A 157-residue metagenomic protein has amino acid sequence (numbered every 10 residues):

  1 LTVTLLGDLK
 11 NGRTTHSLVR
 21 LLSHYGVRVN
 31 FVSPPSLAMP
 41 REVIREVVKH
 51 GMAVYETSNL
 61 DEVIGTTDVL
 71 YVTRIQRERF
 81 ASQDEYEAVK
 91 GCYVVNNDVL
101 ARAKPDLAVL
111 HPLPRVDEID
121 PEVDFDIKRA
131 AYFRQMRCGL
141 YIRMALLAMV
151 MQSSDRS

Functional and structural regions predicted by a protein language model:
L1-V72: Glycine-rich phosphate/diphosphate-binding loop of Rossmann-like nucleotide-binding domains
L6-D8, V32-P34, V89, P112 (+1 more regions): Glycine- and other small-residue-rich loops at beta-strand/loop junctions that grip anionic moieties
S17, L21-H24, E62, D98-R102 (+2 more regions): Alpha-helical scaffold segments in soluble metabolic enzymes
V29-F31, V54-T57, V94-D98, F133-M136 (+1 more regions): Glycine-rich loops and low-complexity Gly/Arg-rich segments that provide flexible linkers or classic glycine-based
S33-A38, V99-P105, C138-M144: Short C-terminal domain-edge/linker segments immediately following a structured domain
R45-V123: Rossmann-like adenosine-cofactor binding region
D106-L107, P112-S157: Adenosine-phosphate binding glycine-rich loop
